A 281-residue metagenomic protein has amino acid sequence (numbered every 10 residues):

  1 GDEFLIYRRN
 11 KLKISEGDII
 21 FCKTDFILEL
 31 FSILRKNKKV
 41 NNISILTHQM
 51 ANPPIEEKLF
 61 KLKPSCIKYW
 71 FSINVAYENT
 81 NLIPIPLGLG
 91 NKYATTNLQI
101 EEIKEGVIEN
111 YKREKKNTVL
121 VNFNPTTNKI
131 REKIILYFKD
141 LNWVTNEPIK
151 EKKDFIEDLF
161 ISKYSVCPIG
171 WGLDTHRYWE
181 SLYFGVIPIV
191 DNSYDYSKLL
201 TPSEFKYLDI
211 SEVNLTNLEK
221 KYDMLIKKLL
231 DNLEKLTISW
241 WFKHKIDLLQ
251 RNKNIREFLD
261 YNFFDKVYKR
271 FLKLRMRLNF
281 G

Functional and structural regions predicted by a protein language model:
G1-H176, I187, D191-P202, I226-L278: Nucleotide-sugar donor-binding catalytic core of glycosyltransferases
L182: Short alpha-helix at the nucleotide-sugar/activated-sugar donor binding site of glycosyltransferases and closely
K198-K220: Change "using UDP/GDP/dTDP sugars" to "using nucleotide sugars
